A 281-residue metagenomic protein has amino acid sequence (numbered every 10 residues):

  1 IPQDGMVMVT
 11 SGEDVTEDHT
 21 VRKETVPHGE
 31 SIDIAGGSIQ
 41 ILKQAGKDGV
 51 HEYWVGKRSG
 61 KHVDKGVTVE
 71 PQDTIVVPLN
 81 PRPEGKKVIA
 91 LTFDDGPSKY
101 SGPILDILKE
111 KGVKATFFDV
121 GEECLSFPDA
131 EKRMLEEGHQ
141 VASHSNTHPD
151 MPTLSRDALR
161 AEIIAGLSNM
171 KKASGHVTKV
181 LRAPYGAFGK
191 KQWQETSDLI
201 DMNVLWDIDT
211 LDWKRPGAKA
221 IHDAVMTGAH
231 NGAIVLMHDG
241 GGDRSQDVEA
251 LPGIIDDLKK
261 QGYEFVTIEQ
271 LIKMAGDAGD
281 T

Functional and structural regions predicted by a protein language model:
Q3-L91, S98-P103, D129, G253-I254 (+1 more regions): N-terminal pre-catalytic segment of deacetylase/amide-hydrolase enzymes
D14-T16, I39, S98, K114 (+3 more regions): Generic "edge-of-domain/loop-turn" microfeature
H19, H62, H144-T147, L181 (+1 more regions): Preference for short coil/turn "hinge" residues that link or interrupt alpha-helices
D48-V50, H62-G66, V113-K114, T153 (+2 more regions): N-terminal start-of-chain detector that recognizes signal peptides and the immediate post-cleavage beginning
K65-L154, A158-N169, K273: Active-site beta->alpha N-cap acidic-glycine motif
L125-S126, P149-E264, E269-D280: Catalytic domains of cell-wall/extracellular-matrix polysaccharide-remodeling enzymes, centered on de-N-acetylation
